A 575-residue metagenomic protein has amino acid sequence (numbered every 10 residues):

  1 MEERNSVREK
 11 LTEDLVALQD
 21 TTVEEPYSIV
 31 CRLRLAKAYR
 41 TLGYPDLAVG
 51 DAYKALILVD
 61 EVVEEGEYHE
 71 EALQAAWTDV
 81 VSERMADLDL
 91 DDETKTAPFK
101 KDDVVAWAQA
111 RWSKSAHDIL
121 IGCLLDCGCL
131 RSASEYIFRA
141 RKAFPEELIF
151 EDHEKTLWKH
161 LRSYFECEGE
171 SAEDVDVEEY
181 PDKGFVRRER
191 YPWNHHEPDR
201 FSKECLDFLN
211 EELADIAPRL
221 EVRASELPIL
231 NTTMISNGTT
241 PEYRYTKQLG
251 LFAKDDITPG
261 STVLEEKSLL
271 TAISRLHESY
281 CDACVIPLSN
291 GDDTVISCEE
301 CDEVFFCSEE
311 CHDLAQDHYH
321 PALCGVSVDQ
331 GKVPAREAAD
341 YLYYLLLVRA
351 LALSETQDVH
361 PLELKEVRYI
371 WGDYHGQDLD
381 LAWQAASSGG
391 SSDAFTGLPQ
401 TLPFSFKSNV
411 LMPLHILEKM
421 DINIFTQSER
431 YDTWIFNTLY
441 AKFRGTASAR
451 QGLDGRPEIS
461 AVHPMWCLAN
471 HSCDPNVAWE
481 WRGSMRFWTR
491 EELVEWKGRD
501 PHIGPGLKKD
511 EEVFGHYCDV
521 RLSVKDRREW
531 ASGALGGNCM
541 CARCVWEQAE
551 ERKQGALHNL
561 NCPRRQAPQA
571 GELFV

Functional and structural regions predicted by a protein language model:
M1-V575: Short alpha-helical interaction motifs and adjacent low-complexity tails used for partner binding in regulatory proteins
